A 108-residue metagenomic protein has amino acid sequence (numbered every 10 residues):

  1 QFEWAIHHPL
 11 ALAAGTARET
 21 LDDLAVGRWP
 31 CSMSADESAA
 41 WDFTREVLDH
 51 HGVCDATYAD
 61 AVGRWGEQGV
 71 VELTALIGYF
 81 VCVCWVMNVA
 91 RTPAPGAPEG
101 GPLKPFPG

Functional and structural regions predicted by a protein language model:
Q1-G108: Hydrophobic alpha-helical segments
